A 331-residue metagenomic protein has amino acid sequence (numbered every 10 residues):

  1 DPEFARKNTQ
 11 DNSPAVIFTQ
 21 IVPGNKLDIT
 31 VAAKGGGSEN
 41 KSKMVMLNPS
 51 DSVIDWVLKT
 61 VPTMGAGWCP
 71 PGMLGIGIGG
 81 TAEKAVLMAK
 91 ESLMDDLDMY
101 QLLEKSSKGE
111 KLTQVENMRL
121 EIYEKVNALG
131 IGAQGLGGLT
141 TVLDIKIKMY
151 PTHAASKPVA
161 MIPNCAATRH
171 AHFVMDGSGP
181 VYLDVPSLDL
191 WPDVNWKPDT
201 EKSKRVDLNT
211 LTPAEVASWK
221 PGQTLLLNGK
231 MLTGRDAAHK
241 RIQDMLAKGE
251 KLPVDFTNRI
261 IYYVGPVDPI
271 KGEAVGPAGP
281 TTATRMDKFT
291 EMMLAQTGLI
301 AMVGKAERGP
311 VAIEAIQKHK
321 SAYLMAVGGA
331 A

Functional and structural regions predicted by a protein language model:
D1-P14, V22-K197, A295: Non-transmembrane, aqueous-exposed alpha-helical and coiled segments at domain scale
G72, T141, K202, Q223 (+2 more regions): A generic structural signal for short beta-strands and their flanking turns/coil linkers
L93, L97-G137, T233-A331: Feature captures the catalytic cores and cofactor-binding loops of soluble hydro-lyases/lyases that act on carboxylate
E201-L211: Short, structured beta-strand/loop micro-motifs enriched in basic residues and often containing a Trp
V216-W219, L225: Short, well-ordered loop/turn sites that connect or cap secondary structure elements
L225-L227, M231: Generic structural signal for buried aliphatic residues
